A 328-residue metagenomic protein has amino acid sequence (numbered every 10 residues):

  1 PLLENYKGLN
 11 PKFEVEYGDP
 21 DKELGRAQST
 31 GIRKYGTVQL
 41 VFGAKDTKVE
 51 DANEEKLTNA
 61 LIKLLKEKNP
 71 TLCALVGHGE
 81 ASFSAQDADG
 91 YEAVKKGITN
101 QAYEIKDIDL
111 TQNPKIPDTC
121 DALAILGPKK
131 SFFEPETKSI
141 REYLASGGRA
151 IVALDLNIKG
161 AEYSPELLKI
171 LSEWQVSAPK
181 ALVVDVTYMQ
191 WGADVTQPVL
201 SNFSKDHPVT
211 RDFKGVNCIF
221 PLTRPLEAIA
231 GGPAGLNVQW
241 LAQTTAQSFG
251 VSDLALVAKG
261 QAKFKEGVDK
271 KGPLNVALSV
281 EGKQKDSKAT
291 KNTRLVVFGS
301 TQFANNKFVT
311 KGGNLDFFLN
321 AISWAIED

Functional and structural regions predicted by a protein language model:
P1-T137, R141, D155-L156: Juxtamembrane extramembrane loops of integral membrane proteins
K66, F83-D328: Acidic, S/T/G-rich, low-cysteine, solvent-exposed domains in lumenal/extracellular/periplasmic regions of secretory
